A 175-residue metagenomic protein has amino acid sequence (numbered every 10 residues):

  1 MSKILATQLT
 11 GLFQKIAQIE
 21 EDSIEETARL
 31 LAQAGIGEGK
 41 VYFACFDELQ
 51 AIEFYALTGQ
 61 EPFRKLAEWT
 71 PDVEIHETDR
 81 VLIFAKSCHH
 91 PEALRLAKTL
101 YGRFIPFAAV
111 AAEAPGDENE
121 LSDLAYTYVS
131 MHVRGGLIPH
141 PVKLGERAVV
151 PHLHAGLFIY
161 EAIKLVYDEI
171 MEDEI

Functional and structural regions predicted by a protein language model:
M1, S23-E26, P151, A155: Short, contiguous, pocket-lining structural segments that sit at or immediately flank catalytic/ligand-binding sites
M1-Q18: Generic N-terminal amphipathic, Lys/Arg-enriched alpha-helix
K3, T7, D22-E25, P91: Generic alpha-helical secondary structure signal
Q8-G11, L30-Q33, F158-V166: Alpha-helical scaffold segments in soluble metabolic enzymes
T10-Q14, L137-H140, D168-I175: Internal, active-site/partner-interface "lid" segment
F13-S23, V81-H90: Short, glycine-rich nucleotide/cofactor-binding loops
I19-I36: A short, well-structured juxtamembrane/interface segment
G39-K40, C45-L165: Glycine-rich phosphate-binding loops that contact phosphosugars or nucleotide phosphates
